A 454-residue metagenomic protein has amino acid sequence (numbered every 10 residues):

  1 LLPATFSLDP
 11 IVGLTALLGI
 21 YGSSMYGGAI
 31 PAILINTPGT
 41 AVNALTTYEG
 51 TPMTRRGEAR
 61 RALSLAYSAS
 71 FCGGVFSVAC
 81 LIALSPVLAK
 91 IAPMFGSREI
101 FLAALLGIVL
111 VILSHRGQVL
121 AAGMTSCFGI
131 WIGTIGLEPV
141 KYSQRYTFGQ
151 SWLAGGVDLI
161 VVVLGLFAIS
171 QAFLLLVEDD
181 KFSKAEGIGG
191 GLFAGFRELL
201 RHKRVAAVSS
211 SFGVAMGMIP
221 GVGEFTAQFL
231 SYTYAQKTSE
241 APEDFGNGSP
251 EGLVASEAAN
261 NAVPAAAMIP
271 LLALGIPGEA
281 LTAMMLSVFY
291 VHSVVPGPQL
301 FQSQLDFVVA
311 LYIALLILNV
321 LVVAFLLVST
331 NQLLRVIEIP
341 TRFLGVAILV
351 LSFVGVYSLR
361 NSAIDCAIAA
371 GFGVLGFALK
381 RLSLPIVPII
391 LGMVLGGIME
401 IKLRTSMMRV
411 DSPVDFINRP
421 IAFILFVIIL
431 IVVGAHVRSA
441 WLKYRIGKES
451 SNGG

Functional and structural regions predicted by a protein language model:
L1, S23-N36, V111-R116, S210-V222 (+3 more regions): Transmembrane alpha-helix interface/packing and boundary motifs in multi-pass membrane proteins, characterized by
L1-A4, Y21, A32-P52, A83 (+6 more regions): Re-entrant/interfacial helical elements at transmembrane boundaries that shape and gate the permeation pathway
L1-I11, P86, P93, Q144-S249 (+5 more regions): Helix-loop-helix hairpins and the membrane-proximal interhelical loops of multi-pass alpha-helical transport proteins
I11-T15, P52-A69, S239-G252, A280-A283 (+1 more regions): Membrane-interface alpha-helices at helix entry/exit sites of multi-pass transporters
L17, Y21-I33, S249-L274, G278 (+1 more regions): A structural-propensity feature for long, helix-poor, extended segments
G22-G27, S68-C80, L88, I132 (+2 more regions): Membrane-embedded alpha-helical segments of transport systems, primarily multispan ion/solute transporters
L34-A62, V87, G96, E186-G189 (+3 more regions): Flexible loop linkers connecting adjacent transmembrane helices in multi-pass alpha-helical membrane transporters
S64-D180, V291-Y444: Membrane-embedded alpha-helical modules
